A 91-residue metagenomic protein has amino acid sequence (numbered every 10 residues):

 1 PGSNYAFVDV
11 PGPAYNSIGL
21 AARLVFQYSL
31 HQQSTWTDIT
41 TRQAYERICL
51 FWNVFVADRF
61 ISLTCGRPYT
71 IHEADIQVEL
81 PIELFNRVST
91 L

Functional and structural regions predicted by a protein language model:
P1-H31, A57-I61: Hydrophobic/aromatic-rich effector regions of fungal transcription factors
F26-T35, I39, Q43-L91: Fungal transcription factor middle regulatory core
